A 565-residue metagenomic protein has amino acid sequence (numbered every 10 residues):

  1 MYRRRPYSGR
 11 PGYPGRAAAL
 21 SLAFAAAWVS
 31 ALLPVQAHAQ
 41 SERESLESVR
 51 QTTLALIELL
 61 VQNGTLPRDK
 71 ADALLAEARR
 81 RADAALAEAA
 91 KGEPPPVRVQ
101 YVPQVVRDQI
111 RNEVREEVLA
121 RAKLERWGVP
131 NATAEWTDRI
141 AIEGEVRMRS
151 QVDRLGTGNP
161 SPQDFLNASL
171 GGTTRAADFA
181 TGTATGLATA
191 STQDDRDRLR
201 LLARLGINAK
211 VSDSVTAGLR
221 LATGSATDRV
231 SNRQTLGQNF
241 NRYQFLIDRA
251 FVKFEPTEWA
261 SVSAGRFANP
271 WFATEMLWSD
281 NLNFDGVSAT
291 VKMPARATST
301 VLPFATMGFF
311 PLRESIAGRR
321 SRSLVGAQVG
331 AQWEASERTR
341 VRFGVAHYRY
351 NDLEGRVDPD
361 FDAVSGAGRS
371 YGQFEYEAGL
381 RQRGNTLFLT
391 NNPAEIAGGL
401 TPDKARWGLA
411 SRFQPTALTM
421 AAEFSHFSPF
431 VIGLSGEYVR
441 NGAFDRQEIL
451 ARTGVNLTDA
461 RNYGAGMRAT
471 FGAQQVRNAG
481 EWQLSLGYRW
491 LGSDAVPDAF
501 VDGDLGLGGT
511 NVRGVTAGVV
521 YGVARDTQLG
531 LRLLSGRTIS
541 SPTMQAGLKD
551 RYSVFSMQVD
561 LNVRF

Functional and structural regions predicted by a protein language model:
Y2, T189-T192, D362, S370-F565: Outer-membrane beta-barrel pore domains
Y2-R3, F24-A26, L33-T189, F565: N-terminal periplasmic/intermembrane-space "pro-region" immediately following the signal or transit peptide
P130-I142, S214, W259, P294-T306 (+4 more regions): Short loop/turn motifs that connect adjacent beta-strands in outer-membrane beta-barrel proteins
G144, A203-A209, A250-F254, V287-V291 (+6 more regions): Residues on the lipid-exposed face of transmembrane beta-strands in outer-membrane beta-barrel proteins
G144, L219, V262-A264, A289 (+9 more regions): Membrane-embedded beta-strand positions of outer-membrane beta-barrel proteins
M148-R154, D213, L221-T227, A268-P270 (+10 more regions): Transmembrane beta-strands of outer-membrane beta-barrel pores
S150-A203, I207-E258, W271-S279, G436 (+3 more regions): Surface-exposed loop and membrane-interface regions of Gram-negative outer-membrane beta-barrel proteins
A226-E337, A346-W407, A495-G506: Surface-exposed coil loops of outer-membrane beta-barrel proteins
